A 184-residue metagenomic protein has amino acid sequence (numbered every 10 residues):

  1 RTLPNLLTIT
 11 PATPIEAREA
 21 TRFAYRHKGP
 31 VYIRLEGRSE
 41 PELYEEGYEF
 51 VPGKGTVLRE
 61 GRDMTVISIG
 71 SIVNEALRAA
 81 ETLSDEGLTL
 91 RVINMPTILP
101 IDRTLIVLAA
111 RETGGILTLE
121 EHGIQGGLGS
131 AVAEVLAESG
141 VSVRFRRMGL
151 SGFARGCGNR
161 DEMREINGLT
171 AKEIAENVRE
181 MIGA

Functional and structural regions predicted by a protein language model:
R1-R26, N177: Conserved thiamine diphosphate
R26, V31-A184: Thiamine diphosphate
